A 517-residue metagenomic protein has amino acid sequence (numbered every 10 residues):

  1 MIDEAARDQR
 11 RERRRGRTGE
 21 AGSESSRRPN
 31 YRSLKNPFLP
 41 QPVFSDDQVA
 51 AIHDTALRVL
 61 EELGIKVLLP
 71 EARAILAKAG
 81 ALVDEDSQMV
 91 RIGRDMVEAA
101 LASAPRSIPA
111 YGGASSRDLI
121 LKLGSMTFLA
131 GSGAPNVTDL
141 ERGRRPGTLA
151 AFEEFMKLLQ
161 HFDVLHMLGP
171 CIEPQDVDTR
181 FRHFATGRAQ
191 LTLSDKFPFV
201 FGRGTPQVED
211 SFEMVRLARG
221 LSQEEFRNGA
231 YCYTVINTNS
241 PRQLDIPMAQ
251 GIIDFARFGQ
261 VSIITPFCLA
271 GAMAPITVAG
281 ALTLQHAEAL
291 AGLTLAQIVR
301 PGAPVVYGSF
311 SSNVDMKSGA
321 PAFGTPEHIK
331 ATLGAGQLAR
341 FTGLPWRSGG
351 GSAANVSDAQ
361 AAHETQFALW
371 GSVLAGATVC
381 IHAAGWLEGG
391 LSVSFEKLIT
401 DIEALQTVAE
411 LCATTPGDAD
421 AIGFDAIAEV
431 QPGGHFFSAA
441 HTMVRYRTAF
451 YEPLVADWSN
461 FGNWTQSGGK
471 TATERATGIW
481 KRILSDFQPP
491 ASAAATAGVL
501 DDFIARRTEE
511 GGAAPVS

Functional and structural regions predicted by a protein language model:
I2-Q9, R14-Y31, V43-H53, L63 (+2 more regions): Catalytic-core signal marking the mid-to-C-terminal active-site face
R28-K35, L39, D46-L57, I120-E141 (+1 more regions): N-terminal small/glycine-rich loop or linker at the start of catalytic domains across soluble metabolic enzymes
F38-Q41, S318-F323, G351-S357, G385-K397: Short beta-alpha connecting loops at secondary-structure transitions that line or flank enzyme active sites
K66, P70-R142: Glycine-rich, N-terminal phosphate-binding loop and its surrounding beta-alpha-beta segment
K66-R73, D86-S87, H166, E225-N228 (+7 more regions): Flexible, glycine/charged-enriched surface loops at secondary-structure junctions
G143-T378: Helix-rich catalytic cores of soluble enzyme domains
G371-S392: Glycine-rich phosphate-binding active-site loops on the catalytic face of alpha/beta enzymes
